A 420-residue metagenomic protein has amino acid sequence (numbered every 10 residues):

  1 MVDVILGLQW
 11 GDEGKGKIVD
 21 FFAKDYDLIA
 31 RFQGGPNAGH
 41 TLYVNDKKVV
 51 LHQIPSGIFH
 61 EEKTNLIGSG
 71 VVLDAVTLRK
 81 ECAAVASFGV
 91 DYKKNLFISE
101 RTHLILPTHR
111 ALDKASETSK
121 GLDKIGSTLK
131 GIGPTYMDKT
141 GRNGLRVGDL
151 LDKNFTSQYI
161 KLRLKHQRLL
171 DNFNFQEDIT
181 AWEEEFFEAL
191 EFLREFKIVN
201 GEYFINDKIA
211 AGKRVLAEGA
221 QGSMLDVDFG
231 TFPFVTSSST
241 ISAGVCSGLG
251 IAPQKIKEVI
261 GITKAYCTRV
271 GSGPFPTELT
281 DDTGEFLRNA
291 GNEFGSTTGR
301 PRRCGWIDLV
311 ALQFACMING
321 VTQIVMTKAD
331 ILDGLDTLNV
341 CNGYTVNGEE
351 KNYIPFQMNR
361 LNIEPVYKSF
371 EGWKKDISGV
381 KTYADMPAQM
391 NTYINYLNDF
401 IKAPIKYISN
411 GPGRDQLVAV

Functional and structural regions predicted by a protein language model:
M1-V420: Non-transmembrane, aqueous-exposed alpha-helical and coiled segments at domain scale
